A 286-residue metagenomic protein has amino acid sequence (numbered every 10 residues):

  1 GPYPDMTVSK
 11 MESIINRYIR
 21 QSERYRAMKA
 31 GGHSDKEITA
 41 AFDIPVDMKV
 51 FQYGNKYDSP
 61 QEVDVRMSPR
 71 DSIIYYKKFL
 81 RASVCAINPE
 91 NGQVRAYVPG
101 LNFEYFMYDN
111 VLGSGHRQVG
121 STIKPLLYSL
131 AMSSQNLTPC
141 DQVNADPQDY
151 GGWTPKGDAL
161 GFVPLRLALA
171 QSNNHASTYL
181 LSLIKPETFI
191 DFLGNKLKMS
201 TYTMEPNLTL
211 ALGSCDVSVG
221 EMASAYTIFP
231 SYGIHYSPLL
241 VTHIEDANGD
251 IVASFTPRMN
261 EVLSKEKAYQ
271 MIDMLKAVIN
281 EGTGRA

Functional and structural regions predicted by a protein language model:
G1-N88, Q93-V98, F103-G113, I123 (+2 more regions): A penicillin-recognizing enzyme superfamily signal
F79-R81, V163, N207: Short coil/loop residues immediately preceding or within conserved phosphate-binding loops of NTP-utilizing enzyme
S83-A86, R95-Y97, Q142-N144, L167 (+6 more regions): Structural recognition of the beta-strand scaffold that forms the well-ordered cores of secreted hydrolase catalytic
A86-L101, M132-L137, G161, A170-N174 (+3 more regions): Glycine-rich, acidic and aromatic/proline-enriched surface loops and short helix-turn segments that act as binding
N91-G92, G115-V143, A168, A225-F229 (+1 more regions): Active-site SXXK
G113-R117, A211-L212: A short glycine/serine-rich beta->alpha loop
L137-F189, A247-I272, K276-A277: Conserved catalytic neighborhood of penicillin-recognizing serine enzymes
T154-G157, K185-S224, G233-L240: Mid-domain, small-residue-enriched loop/turn segments at the edges of structured enzyme/sensor domains
